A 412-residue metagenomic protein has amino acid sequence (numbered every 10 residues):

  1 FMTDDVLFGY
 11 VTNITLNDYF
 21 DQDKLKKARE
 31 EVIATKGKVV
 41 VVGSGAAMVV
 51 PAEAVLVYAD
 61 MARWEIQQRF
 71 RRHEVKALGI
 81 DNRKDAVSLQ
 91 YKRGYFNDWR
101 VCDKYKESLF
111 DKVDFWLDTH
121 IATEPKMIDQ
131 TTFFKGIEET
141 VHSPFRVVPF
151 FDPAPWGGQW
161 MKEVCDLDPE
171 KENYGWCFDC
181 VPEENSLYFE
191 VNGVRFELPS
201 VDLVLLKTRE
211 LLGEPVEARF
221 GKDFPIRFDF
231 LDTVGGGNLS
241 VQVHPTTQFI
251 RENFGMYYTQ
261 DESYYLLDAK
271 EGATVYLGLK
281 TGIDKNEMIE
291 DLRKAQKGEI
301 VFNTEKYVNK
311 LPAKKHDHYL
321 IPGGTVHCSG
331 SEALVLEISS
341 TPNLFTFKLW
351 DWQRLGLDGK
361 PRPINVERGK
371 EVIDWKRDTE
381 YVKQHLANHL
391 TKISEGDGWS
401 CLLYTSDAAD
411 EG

Functional and structural regions predicted by a protein language model:
F1-K38: ATP-dependent small-molecule kinase phosphotransfer cores that center on conserved nucleotide phosphate-binding segments
V32-A77: ATP-dependent NMP and nucleoside kinases share a basic, alpha-helical "lid"
R72-V75, Y95-Q159: NTP-dependent small-molecule kinase module
I80-V101, N343-S400: Active-site-adjacent segment of 2-oxoglutarate/Fe(II) JmjC oxygenases
G136-S240, T246-D261, G272-V275, G282-N286 (+1 more regions): N-terminal non-catalytic cap/leader segment that marks the start of a structured domain
T233-N238, T246, A269-G272, T325-L344: Ligand-binding loop in jelly-roll beta-barrel domains
V241, A313-G330, G412: Conserved metal-binding segment of the jelly-roll/cupin
Y404-E411: Conserved small/polar residues in nucleotide/adenosyl-binding loops
